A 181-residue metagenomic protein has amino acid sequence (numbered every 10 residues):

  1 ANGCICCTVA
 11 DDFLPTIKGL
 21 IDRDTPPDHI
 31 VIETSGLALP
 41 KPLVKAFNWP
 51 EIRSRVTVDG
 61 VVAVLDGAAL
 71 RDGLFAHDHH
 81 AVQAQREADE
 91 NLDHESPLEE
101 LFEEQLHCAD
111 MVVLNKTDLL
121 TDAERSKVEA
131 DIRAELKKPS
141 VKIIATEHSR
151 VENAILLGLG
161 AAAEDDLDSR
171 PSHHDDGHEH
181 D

Functional and structural regions predicted by a protein language model:
A1-E100: Nucleotide-state-sensitive switch-loop elements of NTP-binding domains
V82-D181: C-terminal accessory "lid"/substrate-recognition subdomains
